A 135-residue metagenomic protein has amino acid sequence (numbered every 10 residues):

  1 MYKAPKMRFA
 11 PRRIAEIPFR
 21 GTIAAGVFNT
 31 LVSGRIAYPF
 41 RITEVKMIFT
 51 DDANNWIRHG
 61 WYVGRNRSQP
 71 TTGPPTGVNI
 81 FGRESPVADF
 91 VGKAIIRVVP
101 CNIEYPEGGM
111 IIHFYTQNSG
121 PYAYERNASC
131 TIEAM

Functional and structural regions predicted by a protein language model:
M1-M135: Beta-strand-centric surfaces of beta-sandwich/beta-rich domains
